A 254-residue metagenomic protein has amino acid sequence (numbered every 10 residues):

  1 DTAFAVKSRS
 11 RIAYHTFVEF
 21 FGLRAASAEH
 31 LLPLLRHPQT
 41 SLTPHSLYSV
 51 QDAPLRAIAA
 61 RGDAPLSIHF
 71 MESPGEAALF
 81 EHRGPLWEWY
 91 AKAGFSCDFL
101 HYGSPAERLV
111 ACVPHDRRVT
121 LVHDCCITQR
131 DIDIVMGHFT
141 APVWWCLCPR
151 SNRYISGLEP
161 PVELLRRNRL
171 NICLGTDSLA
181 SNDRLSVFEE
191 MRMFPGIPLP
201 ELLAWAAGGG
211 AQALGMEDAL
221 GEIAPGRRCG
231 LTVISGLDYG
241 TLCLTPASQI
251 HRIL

Functional and structural regions predicted by a protein language model:
T2-S10, A28-W144, S156-I172, D218: Histidine/acidic residue-rich metal-binding segments in metalloenzymes
A13-A25, S67: Acidic, His- and aromatic-enriched active-site or binding-groove loops in soluble protein domains that engage sugars
T16-V18, P44, L147, V233 (+1 more regions): Structural signal for conserved beta-strand scaffold positions within catalytic alpha/beta enzyme cores
F17, S67-H69, C148, G175: Generic beta-sheet signal
F20-G22, S46-Y48, E72-P74, C125-I127 (+3 more regions): Active-site-proximal loop/turn and secondary-structure-junction residues that shape catalytic pockets, frequently
L23-L31, Y154-E159, D183-L185, C243-L244: Short, charged, surface-exposed secondary-structure boundary motifs
C112-P114, C148-P149, L158-G236: His/Asp/Glu-enriched, well-ordered alpha-helical/loop segment that forms or immediately abuts the divalent-metal
I223-P225, G230, L237-L254: C-terminal accessory subdomain/extension
